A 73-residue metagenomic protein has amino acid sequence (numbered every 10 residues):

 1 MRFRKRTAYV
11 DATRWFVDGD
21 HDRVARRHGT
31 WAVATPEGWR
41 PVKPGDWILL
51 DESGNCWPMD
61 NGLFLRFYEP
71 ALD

Functional and structural regions predicted by a protein language model:
M1-P36: N-terminal domain-onset segments
P41-D73: Short, compact, well-ordered microdomains
